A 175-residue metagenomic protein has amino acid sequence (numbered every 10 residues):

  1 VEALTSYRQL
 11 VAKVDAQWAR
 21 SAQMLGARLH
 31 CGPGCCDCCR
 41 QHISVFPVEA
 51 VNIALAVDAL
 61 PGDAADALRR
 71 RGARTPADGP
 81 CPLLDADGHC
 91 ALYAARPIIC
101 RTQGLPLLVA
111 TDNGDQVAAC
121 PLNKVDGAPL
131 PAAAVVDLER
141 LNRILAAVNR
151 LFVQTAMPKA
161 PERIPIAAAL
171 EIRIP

Functional and structural regions predicted by a protein language model:
V1-D37, V45-P175: Short loop/turn segments that flank or connect secondary-structure elements
